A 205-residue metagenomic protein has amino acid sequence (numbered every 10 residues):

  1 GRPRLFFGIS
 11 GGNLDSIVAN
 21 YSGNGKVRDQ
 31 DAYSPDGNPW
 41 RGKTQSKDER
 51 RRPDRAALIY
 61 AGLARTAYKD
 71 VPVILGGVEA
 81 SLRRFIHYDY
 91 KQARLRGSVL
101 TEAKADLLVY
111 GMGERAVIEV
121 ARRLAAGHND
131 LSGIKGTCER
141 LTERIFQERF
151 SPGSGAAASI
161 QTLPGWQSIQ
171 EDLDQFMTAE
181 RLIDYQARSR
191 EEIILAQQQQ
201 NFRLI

Functional and structural regions predicted by a protein language model:
G1-I205: Glycine-rich beta-alpha loop elements in corrinoid/cobalamin-binding modules across cobalamin-dependent enzymes
